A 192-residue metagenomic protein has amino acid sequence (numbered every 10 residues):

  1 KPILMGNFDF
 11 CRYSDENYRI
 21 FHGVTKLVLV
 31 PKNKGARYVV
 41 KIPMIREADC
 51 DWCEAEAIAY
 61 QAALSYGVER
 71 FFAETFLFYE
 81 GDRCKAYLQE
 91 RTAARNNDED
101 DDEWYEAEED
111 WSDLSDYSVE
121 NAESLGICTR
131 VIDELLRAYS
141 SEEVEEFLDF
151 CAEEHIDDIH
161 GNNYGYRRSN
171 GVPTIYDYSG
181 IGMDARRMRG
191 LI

Functional and structural regions predicted by a protein language model:
K1-Y18: Juxta-kinase regulatory segment immediately upstream of eukaryotic protein kinase catalytic domains
E16-V68: ATP-binding glycine-rich loop module of kinase domains
Y38, F71, Y87, T174-D177: Protein kinase-like catalytic core scaffold
V39-R46, E90-T92, D177-S179: Active-site ExK catalytic segment of metal-dependent nucleases
M44, G67-S140: Conserved structural core of kinase catalytic domains
E47-I58, N97-A107, D184-G190: Active-site-adjacent loop/helix micro-motif of nuclease/hydrolase catalytic cores
E146-E154: Protein kinase catalytic-loop region centered on the HRD/HxD motif
H155-I192: Catalytic activation segment of kinase domains across protein kinase-like and atypical kinase folds
